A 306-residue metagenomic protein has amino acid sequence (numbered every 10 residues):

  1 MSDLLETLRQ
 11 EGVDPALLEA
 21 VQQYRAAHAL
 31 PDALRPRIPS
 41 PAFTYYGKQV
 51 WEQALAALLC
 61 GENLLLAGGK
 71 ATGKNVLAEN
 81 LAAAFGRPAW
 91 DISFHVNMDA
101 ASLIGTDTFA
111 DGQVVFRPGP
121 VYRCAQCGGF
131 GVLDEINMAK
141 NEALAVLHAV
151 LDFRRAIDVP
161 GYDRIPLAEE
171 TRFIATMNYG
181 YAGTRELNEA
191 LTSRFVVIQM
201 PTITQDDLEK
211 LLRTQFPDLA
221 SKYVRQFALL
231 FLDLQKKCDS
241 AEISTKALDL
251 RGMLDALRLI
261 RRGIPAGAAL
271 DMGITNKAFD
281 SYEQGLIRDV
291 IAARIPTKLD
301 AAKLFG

Functional and structural regions predicted by a protein language model:
M1-G306: C-terminal regulatory/interaction module of P-loop NTP-utilizing enzymes
